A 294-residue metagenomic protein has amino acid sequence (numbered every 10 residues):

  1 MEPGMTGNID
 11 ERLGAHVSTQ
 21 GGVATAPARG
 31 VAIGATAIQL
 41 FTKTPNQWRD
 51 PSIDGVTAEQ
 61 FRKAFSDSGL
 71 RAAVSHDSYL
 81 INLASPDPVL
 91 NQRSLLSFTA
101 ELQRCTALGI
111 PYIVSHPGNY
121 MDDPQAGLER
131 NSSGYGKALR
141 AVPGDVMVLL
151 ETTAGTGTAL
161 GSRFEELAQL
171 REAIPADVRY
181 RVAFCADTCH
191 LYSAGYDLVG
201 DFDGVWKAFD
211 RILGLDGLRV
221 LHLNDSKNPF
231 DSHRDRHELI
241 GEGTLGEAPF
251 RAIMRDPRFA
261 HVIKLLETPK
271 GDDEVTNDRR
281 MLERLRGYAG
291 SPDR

Functional and structural regions predicted by a protein language model:
M1-D77, I81, S85-A100, S291-R294: N-terminal pre-domain/capping segments
T6-N8, A28-A35, D54-V74, A100-G109 (+4 more regions): Acidic (Asp/Glu)-rich catalytic clusters
H16-Q20, K43-P45, D77-L80, G118-Y120 (+4 more regions): Active-site beta-loop-alpha junctions enriched in small/polar residues
G30, H76, S94, C105 (+5 more regions): Conserved, mostly hydrophobic/aromatic
Q39, R219-H222, H261-T268: Conserved active-site loop/cleft motifs that coordinate metal ions or position small ligands
L83-A183: Active-site acidic/histidine proton-transfer and metal-coordination neighborhood in alpha/beta enzyme cores
V89-L102, Q125-A138, R163-E172, F202-K207 (+2 more regions): Short, electropositive alpha-helical surface patch
K137-L239: Acidic/histidine-rich catalytic cores of soluble enzymes
